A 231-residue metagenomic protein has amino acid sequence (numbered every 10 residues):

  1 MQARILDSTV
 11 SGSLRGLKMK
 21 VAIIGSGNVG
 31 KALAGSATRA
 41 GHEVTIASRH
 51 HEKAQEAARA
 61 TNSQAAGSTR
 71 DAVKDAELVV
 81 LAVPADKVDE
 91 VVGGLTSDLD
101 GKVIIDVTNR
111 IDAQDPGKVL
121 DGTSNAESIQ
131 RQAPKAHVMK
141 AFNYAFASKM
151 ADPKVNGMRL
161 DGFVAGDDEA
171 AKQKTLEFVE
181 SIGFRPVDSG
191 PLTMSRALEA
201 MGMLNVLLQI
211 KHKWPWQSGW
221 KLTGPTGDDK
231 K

Functional and structural regions predicted by a protein language model:
S11-A60: NAD(P)+-binding Rossmann beta1-loop-alpha1 motif at the extreme N-terminus of oxidoreductases
A66-G67, H137-F142, V187-S189: General beta-strand structural signal in soluble alpha/beta enzymes
T69-V103, N109-A113: Rossmann-like NAD(P)-binding element
T108-K140, Y144-S148, P153-K154: Rossmann-fold NAD(P)-binding glycine/threonine-rich loop
D161-K231: Active-site-lining helix/loop region of Rossmann-like oxidoreductase modules
